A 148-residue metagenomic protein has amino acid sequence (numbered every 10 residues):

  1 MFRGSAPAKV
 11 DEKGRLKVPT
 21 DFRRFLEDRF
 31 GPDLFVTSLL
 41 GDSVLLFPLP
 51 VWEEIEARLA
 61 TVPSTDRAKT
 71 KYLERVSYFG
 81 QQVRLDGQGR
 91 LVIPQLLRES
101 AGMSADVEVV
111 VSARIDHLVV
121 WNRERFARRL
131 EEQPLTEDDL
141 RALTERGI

Functional and structural regions predicted by a protein language model:
F2-G4, Y78-F79: Short, small/polar residue-rich loop motifs at catalytic or cofactor-binding pockets
R3-V44: A positional/architectural concept
G14-V18, F47, G89-I93, L118-V120: Short, structured motif recognition centered on aromatic/hydrophobic residues
D21, P50, L96, I115-D116 (+1 more regions): Alpha-helix/helix-capping structural signal
D28-S43, G80, G102-V120: A short beta-strand-loop micro-motif that forms or neighbors metal/cofactor- and ligand-binding patches at active-site
L40-K69, A142: A low-complexity, Ser/Thr/Gly/Pro-enriched, surface-exposed linker/loop concept that marks segments flanking
E54, A60-R98: Short, solvent-exposed interaction modules
V119, R123-I148: Short, Lys/Arg-rich amphipathic alpha-helical interaction segments that bind nucleic acids or acidic protein surfaces
